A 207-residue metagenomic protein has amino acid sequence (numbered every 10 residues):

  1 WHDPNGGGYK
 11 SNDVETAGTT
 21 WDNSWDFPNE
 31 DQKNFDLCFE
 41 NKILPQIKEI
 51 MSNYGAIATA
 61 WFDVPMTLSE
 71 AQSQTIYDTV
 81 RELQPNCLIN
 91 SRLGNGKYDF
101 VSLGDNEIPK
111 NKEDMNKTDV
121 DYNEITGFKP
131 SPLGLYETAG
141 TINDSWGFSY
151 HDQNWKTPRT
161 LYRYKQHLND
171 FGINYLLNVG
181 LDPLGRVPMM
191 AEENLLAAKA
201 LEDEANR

Functional and structural regions predicted by a protein language model:
W1-R207: Mature catalytic domains of secreted/periplasmic carbohydrate-active enzymes
